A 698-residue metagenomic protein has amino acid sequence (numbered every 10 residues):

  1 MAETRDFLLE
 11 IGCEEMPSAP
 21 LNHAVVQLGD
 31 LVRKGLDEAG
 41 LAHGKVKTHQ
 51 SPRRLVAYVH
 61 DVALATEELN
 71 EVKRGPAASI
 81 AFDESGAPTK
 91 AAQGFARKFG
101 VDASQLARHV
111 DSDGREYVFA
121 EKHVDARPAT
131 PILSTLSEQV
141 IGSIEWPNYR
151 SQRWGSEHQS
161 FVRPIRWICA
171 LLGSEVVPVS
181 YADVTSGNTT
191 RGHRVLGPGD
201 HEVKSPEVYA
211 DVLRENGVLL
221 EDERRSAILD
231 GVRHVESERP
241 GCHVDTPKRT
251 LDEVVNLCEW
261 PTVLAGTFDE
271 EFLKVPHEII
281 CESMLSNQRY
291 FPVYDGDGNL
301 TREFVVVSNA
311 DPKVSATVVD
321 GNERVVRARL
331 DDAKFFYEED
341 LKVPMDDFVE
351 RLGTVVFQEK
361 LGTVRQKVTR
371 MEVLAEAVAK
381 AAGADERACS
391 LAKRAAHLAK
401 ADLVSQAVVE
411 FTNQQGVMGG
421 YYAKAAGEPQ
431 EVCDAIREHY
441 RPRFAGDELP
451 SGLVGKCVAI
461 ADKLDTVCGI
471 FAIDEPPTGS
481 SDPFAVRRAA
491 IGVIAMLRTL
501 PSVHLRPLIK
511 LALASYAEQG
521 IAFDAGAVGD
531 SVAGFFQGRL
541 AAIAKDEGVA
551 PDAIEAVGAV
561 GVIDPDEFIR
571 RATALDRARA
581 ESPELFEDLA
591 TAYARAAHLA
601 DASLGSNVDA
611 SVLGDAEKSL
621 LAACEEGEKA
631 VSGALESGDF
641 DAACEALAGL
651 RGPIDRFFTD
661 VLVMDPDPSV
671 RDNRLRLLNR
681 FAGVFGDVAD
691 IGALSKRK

Functional and structural regions predicted by a protein language model:
M1-K698: Amphipathic alpha-helical "coupling" segments that flank catalytic cores
